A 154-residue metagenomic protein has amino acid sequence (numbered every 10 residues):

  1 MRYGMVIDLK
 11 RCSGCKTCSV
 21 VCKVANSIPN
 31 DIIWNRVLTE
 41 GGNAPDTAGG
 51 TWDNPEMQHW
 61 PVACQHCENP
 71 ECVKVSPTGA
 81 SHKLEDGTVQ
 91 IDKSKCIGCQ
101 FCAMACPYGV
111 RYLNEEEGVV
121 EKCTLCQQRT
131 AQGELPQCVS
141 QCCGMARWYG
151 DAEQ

Functional and structural regions predicted by a protein language model:
M1-Q154: Non-ligating segments of multi-cofactor redox enzymes
